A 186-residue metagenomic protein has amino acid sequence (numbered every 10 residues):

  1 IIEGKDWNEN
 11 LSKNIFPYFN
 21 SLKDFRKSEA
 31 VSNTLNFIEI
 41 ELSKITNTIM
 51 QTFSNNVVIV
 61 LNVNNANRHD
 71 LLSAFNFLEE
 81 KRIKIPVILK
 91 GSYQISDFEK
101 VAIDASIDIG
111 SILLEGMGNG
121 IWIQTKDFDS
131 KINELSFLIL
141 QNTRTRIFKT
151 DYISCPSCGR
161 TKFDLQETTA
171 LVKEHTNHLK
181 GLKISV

Functional and structural regions predicted by a protein language model:
I1-N10, N14: Conserved N-terminal beta1-alpha1 strand-loop-helix module at the mouth
L11-N14, K23, S32-F37, L42-S185: Catalytic alpha/beta core domains of metabolic enzymes, predominantly
Y18: Short acidic-hydrophobic, aromatic-tinged amphipathic segments that line or gate anion-handling sites
K27-E29: Large, well-folded core regions of big proteins
